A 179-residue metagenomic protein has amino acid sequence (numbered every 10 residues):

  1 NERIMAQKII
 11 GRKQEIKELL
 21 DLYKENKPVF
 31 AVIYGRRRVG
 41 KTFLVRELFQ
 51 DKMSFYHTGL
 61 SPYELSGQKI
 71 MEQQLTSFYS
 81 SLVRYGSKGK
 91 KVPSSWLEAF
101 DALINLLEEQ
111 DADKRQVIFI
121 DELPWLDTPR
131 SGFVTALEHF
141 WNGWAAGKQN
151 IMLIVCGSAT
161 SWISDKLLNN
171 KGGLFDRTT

Functional and structural regions predicted by a protein language model:
N1-T179: Phosphate-binding site recognition
